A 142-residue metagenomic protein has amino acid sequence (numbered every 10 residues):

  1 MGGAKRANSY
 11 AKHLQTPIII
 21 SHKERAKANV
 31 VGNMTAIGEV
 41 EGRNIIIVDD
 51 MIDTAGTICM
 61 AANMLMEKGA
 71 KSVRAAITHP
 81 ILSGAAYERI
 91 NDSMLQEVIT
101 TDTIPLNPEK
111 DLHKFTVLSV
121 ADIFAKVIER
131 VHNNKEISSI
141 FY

Functional and structural regions predicted by a protein language model:
M1-Y142: PRPP-associated nucleotide enzymes
